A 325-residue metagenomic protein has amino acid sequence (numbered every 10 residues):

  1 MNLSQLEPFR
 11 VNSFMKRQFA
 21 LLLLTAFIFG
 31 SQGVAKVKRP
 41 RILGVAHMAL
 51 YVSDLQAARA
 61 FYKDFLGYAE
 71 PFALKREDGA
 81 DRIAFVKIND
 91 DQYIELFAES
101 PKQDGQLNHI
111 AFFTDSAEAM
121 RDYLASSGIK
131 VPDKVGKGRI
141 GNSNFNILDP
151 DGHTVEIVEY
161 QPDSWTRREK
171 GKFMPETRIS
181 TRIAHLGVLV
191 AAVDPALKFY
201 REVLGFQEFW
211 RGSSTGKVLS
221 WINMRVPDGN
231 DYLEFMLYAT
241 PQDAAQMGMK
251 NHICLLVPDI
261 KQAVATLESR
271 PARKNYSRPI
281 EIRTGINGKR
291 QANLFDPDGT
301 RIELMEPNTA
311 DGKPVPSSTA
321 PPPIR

Functional and structural regions predicted by a protein language model:
N2-S4, N12-Q18: Positively charged n-region of N-terminal signal peptides that target proteins for export
A20-G30: Bacterial N-terminal signal peptides
S31-A35: Sec/Tat signal peptide C-region and signal peptidase I cleavage site
K36-R41, L74, D122-R182, V188 (+4 more regions): Vicinal oxygen chelate
P40-I42, A49-Y93, V188-L233, R290: Core segments of cupin and vicinal oxygen chelate
L43-S53, A84-K87, S100-L124, S143-L148 (+5 more regions): Vicinal oxygen chelate
K63, G67, S116, A125-I129 (+5 more regions): Sec-exported extracytoplasmic/periplasmic mature domains
